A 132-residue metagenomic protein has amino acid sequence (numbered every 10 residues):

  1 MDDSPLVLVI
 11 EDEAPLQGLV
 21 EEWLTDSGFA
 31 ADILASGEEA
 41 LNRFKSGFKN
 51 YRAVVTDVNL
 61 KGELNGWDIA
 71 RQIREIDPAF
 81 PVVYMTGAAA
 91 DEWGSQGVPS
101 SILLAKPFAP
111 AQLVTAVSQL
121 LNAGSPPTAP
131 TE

Functional and structural regions predicted by a protein language model:
L8, I33-A53: Acidic, metal-coordinating helix/loop segments flanking the phosphotransfer/catalytic sites of two-component signaling
E11: Conserved acidic carboxylate
G18-D26: Charged docking surfaces used in two-component/phosphorelay signaling
E21, F108-L120, S125: C-terminal output helix
S36, L64-D68: Acidic catalytic/metal-coordinating carboxylates
D57-V58: Active-site residues of response regulator receiver
W67-A79: Short amphipathic alpha-helix used as the core "switch/output" element in two-component signaling
